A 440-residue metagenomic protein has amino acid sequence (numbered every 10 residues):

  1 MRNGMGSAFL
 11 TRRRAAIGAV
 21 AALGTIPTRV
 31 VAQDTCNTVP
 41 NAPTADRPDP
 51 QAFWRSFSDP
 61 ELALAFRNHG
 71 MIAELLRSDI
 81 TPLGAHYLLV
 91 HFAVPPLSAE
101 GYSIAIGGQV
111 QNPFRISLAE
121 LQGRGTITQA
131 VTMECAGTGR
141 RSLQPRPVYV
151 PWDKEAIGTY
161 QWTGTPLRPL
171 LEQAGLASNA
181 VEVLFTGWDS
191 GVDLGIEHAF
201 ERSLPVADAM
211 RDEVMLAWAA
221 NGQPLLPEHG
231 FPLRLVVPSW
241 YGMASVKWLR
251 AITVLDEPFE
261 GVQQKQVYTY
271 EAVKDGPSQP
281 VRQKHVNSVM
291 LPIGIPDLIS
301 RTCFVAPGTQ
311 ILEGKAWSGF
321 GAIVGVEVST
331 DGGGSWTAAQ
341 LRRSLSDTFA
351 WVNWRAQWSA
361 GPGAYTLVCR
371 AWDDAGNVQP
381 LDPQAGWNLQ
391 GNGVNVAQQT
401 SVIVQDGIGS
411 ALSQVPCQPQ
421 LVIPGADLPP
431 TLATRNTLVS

Functional and structural regions predicted by a protein language model:
M1-I26: N-terminal secretory signal peptides and thylakoid transit peptides that target proteins across membranes
I17, I26-P27, S178, D297: Secondary-structure transition/capping residues
V30-A32: Boundary at the C-terminal end of the N-terminal hydrophobic targeting segment
D34-N436, S440: Structured, non-membrane catalytic/scaffold regions adjacent to prosthetic-group chemistry
